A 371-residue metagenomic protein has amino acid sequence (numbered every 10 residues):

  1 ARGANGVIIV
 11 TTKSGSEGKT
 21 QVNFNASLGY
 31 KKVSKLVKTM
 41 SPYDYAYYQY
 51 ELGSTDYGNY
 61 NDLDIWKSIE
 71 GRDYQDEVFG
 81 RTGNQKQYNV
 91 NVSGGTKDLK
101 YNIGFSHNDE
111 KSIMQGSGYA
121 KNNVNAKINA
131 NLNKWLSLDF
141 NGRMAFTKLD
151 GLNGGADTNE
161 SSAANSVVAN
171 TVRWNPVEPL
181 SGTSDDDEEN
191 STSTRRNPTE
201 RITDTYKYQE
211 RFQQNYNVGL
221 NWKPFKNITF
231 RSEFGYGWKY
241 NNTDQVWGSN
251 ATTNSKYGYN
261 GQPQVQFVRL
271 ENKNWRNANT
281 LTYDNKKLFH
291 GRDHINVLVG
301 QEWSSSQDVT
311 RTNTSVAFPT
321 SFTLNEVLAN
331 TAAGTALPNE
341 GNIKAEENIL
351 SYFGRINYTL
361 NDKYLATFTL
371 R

Functional and structural regions predicted by a protein language model:
A1-G6, Y30, G71-G83: Periplasmic N-terminal accessory/gating domains of Gram-negative outer-membrane beta-barrel systems
A1-N25, Q85-Q87, K100, S106-N108: A beta-strand signature from Gram-negative outer-membrane beta-barrel systems, especially the internal plug domain
T12, V90-G94, A126-A130, V218-W222 (+2 more regions): Residues on the lipid-exposed face of transmembrane beta-strands in outer-membrane beta-barrel proteins
E17, Q85, T96-K97, N133 (+3 more regions): Outer-membrane beta-barrel channels and translocator barrels
E17-R72, S112-S117, N123, K127-N215 (+2 more regions): Surface-exposed loop/interface segments of Gram-negative outer-membrane beta-barrel transport/assembly proteins
A26, F105-K111, A366-R371: Transmembrane beta-strand segments that form the barrel wall of outer-membrane beta-barrel proteins
D98-Y101, W135-L138, N227-F230, F289 (+1 more regions): Repeated loop/turn-to-beta-strand initiation elements of outer-membrane beta-barrel proteins
E233, G300, I349, F353-T359 (+1 more regions): Exposed, low-structure sequence patches enriched in small/polar residues
